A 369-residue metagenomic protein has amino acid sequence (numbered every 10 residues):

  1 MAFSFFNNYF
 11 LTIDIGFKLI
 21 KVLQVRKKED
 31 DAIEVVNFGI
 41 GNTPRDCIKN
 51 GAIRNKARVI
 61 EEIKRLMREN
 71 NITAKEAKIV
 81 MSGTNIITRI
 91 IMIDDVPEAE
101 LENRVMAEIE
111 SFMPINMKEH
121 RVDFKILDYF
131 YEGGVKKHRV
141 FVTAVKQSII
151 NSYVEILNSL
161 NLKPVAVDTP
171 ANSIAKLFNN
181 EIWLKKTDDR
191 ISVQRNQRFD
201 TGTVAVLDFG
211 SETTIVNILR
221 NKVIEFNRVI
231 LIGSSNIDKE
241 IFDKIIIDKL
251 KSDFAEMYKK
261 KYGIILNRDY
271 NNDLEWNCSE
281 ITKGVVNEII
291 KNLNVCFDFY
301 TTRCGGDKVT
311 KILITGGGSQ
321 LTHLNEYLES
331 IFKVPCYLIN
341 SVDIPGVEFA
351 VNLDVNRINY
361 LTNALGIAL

Functional and structural regions predicted by a protein language model:
M1-E108, N151: Non-catalytic, solvent-exposed interaction/assembly segments
A2-N42, K75-S82, E181-N236, I241: Gly/Thr-rich phosphate-binding beta-strand-loop-beta motif of the actin/hexokinase/Hsp70
R45-K49, I150-K176, E181-I182, N221-R268: Glycine-rich phosphate-binding loop plus the immediately following alpha-helix
I63-E76, L160, K249-D253, N294-K311: Phosphate/pyrophosphate-binding loops at sites that engage ATP/ADP/AMP, CoA/4′-phosphopantetheine, polyphosphate
V80-I182, K311, S341-P345: Active-site neighborhood for divalent-cation/phosphate handling
S173-K176, S319, Y337-L369: Glycine-rich phosphate-binding/hydrolytic loop that grips phosphoryl groups
M257-V309, G318: Adenine-nucleotide phosphate-binding core of ATP-dependent small-molecule kinases
D307-Y337: Glycine-rich phosphate-binding loops at beta-strand->alpha-helix junctions
